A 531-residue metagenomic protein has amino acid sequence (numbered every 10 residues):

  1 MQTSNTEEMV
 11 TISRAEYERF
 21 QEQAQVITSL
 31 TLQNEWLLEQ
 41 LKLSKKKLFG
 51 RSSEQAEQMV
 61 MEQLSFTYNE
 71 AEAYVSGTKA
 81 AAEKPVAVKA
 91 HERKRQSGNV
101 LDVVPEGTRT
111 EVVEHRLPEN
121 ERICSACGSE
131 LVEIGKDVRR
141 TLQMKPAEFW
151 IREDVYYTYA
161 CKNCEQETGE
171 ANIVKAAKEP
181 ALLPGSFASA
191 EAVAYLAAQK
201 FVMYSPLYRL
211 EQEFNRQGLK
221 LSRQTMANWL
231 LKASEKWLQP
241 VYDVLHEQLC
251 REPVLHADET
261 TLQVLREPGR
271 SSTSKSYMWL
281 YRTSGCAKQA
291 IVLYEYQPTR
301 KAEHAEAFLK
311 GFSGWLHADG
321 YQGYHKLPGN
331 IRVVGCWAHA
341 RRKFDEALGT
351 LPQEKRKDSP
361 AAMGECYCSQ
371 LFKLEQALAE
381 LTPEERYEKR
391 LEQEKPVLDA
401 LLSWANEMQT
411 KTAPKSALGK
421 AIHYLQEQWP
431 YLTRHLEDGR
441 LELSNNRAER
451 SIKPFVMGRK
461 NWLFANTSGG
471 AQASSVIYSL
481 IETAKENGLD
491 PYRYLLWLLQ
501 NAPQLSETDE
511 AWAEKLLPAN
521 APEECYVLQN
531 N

Functional and structural regions predicted by a protein language model:
M1-F187, H256-A257, A318, R390: Short, flexible loop/hinge motifs at secondary-structure junctions
Q2-T3, E7, Q21, V100 (+5 more regions): Catalytic center-proximal scaffold of phosphoryl-transfer enzymes
